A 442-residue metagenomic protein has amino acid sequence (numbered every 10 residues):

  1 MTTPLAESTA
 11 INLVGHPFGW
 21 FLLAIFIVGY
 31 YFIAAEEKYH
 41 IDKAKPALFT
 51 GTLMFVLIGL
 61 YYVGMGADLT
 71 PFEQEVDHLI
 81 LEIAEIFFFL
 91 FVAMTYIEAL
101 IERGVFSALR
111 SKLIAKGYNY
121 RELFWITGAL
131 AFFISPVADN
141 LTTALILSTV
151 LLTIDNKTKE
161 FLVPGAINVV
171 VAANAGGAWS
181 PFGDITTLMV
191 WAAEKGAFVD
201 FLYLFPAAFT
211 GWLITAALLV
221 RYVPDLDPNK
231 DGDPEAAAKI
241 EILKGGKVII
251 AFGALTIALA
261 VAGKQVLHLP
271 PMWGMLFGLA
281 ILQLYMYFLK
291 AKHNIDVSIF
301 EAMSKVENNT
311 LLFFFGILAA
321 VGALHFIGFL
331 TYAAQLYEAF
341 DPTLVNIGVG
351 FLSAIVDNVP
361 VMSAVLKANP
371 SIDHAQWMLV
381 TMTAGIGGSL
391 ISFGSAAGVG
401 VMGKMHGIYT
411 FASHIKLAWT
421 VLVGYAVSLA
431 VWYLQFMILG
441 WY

Functional and structural regions predicted by a protein language model:
M1-P17, Y442: Short, strongly hydrophobic alpha-helical membrane anchors
L22-A34, T50-L60, L90-E98, L130-F132 (+7 more regions): Hydrophobic core segments of alpha-helical transmembrane domains in multi-pass membrane transport and ion-translocation
L23-T95, A99, A108-K112, K116 (+2 more regions): Hydrophobic transmembrane alpha-helices of multi-pass solute/ion transporters
A67-V163, N309-P370: Membrane-embedded alpha-helical segments and adjacent helix-loop junctions characteristic of multi-pass solute
L81-V92, V199-A216, V266-L279, W377-L390: Alpha-helical transmembrane segments
R121-T127, N156-N168, G196-P206, G348 (+2 more regions): Membrane-interface alpha-helices at helix entry/exit sites of multi-pass transporters
S135-L145, P164-E194, A216, V220 (+3 more regions): Alpha-helical transmembrane segments and, especially, the helix-loop junctions at the ends of these helices
E160-V163, W179-S180, M189, F198-G245 (+2 more regions): Juxtamembrane and boundary regions of transmembrane helices in multi-pass small-molecule transporters and channels
